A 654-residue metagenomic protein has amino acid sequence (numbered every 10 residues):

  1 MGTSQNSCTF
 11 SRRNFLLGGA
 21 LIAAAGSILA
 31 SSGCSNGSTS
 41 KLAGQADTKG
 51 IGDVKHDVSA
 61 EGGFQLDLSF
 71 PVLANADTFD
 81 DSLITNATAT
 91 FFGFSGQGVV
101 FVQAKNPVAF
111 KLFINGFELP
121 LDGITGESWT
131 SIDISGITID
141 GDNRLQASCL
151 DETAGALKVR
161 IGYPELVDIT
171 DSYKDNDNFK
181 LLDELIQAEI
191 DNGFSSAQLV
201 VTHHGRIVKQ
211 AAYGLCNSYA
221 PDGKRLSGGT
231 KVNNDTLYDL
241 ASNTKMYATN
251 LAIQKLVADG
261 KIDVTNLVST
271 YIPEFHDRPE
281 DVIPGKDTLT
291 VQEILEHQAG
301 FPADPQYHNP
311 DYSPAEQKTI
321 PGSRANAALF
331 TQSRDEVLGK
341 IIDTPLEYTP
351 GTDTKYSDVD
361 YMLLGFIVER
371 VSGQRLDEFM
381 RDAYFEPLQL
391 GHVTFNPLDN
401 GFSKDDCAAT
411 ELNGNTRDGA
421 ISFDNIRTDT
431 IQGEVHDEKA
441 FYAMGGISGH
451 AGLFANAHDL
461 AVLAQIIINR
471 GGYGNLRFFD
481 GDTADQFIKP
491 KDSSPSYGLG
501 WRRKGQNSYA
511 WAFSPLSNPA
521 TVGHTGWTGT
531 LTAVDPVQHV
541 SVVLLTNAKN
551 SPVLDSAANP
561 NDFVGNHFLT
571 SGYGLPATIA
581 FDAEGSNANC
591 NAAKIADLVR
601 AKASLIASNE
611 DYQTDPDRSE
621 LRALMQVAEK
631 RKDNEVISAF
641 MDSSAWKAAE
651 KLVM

Functional and structural regions predicted by a protein language model:
M1-S11, L21-I28: N-terminal secretory signal peptides
R12-L16: N-terminal export leaders
G44-K111, I137-L185: Beta-strand-rich recognition domains
S172-N176, N469, T483, S493 (+2 more regions): Short, gly/Ser/Thr-rich active-site loops of penicillin-recognizing serine hydrolases
K174-Y238, K261, H276, G339 (+1 more regions): Short, conserved catalytic-motif segment at the N-terminal edge
D191-V200, Y219-E293, Y348-D360, S448-A451 (+1 more regions): Short active-site loop at a secondary-structure junction that contains or immediately precedes the catalytic residue(s)
R206, C216-N217, P279-P519: Short, surface-exposed loop or secondary-structure junction motifs that flank catalytic or metal-binding residues
